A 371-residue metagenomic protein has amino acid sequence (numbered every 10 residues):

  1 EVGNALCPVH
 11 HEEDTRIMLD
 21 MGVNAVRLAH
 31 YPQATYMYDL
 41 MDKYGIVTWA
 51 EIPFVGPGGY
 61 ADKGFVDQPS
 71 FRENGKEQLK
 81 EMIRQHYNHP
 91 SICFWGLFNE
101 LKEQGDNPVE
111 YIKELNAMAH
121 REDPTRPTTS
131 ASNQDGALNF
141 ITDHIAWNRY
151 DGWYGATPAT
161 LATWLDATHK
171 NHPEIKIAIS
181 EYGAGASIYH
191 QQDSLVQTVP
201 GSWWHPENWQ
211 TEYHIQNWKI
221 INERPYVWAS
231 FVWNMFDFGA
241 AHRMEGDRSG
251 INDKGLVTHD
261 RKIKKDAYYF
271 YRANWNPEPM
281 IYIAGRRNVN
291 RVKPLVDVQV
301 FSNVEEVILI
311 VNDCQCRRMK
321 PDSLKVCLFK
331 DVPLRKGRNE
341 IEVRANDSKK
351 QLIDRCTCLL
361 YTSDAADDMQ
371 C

Functional and structural regions predicted by a protein language model:
E1-E110, T128: Active-site-adjacent substrate/metal-binding segments within catalytic domains of carbohydrate-active enzymes
F71-H144, T160-K176: Active-site neighborhood of glycoside hydrolase catalytic domains
L115-P127, N148, G152-F236: Catalytic-core region of carbohydrate-active enzymes that cleave or remodel glycosidic bonds
A273-N303: Surface beta-strand/loop "capping" patches
V332-G337: Surface-exposed, short loops/turns at beta-strand junctions within beta-sandwich domains
K350-L360: Edge beta-strands of extracellular beta-sandwich domains
Y361-A366: Conserved small/polar residues in nucleotide/adenosyl-binding loops
